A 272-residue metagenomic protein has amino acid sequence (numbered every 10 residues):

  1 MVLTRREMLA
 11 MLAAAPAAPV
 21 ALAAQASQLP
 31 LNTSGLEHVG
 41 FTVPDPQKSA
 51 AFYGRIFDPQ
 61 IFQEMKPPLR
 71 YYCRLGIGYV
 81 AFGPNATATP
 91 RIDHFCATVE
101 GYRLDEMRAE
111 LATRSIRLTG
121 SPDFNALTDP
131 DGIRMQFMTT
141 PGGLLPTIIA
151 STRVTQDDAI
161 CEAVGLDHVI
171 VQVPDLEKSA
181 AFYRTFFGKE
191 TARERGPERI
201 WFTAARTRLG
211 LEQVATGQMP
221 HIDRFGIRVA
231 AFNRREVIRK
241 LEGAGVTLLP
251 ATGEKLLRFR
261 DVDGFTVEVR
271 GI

Functional and structural regions predicted by a protein language model:
M1, R6, A18-V20, L31-E37 (+8 more regions): Residue-level marker of intrinsically disordered, low-complexity segments enriched for small/polar residues
V2, L31-N32, F41-V80, A126 (+2 more regions): Core segments of cupin and vicinal oxygen chelate
V2-L29, R108-G165, V171, R193 (+2 more regions): Vicinal oxygen chelate
T4, P67, E100-R103, N125 (+2 more regions): Alpha-helix initiation/capping motif
L22-A50, I92-A97, G142-A180, I222-V229: N-terminal beta-strand motif that seeds the catalytic metal site of vicinal oxygen chelate
Q25-S27, N32, P68, A81 (+7 more regions): Residue-level detector of functional hotspots within protein domains
P59-D93, G101, R134-G142, G188-D223 (+3 more regions): Conserved short beta-strand elements that form part of the metal-binding/catalytic scaffold of enzyme active sites
R103-M107, N233-V237: Short, conserved charged micro-motifs
